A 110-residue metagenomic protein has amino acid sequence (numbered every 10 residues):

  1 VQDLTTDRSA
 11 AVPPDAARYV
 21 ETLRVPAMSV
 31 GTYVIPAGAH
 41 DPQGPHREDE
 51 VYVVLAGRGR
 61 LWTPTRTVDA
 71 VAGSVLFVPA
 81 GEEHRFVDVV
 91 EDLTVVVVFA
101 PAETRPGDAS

Functional and structural regions predicted by a protein language model:
V1-T32, A37, P42, D108-S110: A short, N-terminal "cap"/entry segment at the start of jelly-roll beta-barrel domains of the cupin/DSBH fold
P26, W62-R66, V89: Short strand-coil-strand connectors
V34-I35, H46-L61: Short, conserved beta-strand element in jelly-roll/cupin
V51, R58-R60, T67, E83 (+1 more regions): Structural motif
T65-A80: Short acidic-glycine-tyrosine-enriched beta hairpin
A80-R105: Ligand-binding loop in jelly-roll beta-barrel domains
